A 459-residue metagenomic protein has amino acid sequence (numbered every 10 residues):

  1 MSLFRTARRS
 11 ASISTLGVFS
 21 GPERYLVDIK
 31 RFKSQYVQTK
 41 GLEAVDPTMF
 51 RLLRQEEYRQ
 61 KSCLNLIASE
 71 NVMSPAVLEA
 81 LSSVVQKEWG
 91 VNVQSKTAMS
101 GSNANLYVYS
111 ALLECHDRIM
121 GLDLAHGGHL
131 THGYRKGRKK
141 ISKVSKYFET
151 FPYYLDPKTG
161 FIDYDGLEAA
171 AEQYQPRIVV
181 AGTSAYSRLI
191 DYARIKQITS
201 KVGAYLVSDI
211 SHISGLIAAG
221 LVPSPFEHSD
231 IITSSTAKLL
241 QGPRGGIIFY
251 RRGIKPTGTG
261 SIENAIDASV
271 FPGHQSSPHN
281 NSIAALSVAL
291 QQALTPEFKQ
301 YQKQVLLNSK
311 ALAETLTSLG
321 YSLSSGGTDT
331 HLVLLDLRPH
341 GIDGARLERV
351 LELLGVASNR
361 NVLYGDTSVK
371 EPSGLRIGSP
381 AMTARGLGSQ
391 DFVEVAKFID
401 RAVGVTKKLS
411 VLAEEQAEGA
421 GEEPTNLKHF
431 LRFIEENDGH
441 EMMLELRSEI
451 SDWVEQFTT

Functional and structural regions predicted by a protein language model:
S2-K87, Q197, S451-T459: N-terminal glycine-rich, Lys/His-bearing helix-loop that initiates the first secondary-structure elements of many
P22, F32-T39, N308, V369-T459: PLP-dependent enzyme catalytic core of the Aspartate aminotransferase-like
E56-S62, K87, P176, I262-A268 (+5 more regions): Short acidic (Asp/Glu) and glycine-rich catalytic loops that position anionic groups and cofactors
C63, N92, S276-N280, E297-Q304 (+5 more regions): Flexible, glycine/charged-enriched surface loops at secondary-structure junctions
S69-M73, V77-L81, S235-L240, S277 (+2 more regions): Conserved phosphate/anionic-ligand binding catalytic regions in large, soluble enzymes, centered on
G90-G320: Conserved PLP-enzyme active-site core in the AAT-like
M99, S287, Q304-K310, G326-D336 (+3 more regions): A glycine-rich phosphate-binding loop feature that marks nucleotide/adenosyl-phosphate handling sites
S322-S389, L431: Conserved PLP-binding catalytic core of the aspartate aminotransferase-like
